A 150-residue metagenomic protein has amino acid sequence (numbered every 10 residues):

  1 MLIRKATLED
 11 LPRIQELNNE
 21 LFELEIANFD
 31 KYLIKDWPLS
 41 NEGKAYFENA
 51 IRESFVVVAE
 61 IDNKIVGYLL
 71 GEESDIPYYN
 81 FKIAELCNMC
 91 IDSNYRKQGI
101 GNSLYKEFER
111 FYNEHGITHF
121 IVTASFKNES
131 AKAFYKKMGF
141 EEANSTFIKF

Functional and structural regions predicted by a protein language model:
L2-E16, A27: A short beta-loop-alpha structural element at the N-terminal edge of CoA-dependent acyl/N-acetyltransferase catalytic
F22-Y46: Conserved GNAT-fold acetyl-CoA-binding loop/helix
Y46-V58, E85: A short helix-loop-beta-strand connector motif used in the catalytic cores of GNAT acetyltransferases and, in some
V58, K64-E73, C90: Conserved beta-strand in the GNAT
F81-S93, S145: Conserved acetyl-CoA binding element of GNAT-fold acetyltransferases
N88-I91, K97-R110, A133, K137: Conserved acetyl-CoA-binding loop-helix of GNAT-fold acetyltransferases
Y112-T123: Conserved GNAT acetyl-CoA-binding A-motif
I121-A131, I148-F150: Conserved beta-strand-loop-alpha-helix junction that forms the acyl-donor binding cleft
